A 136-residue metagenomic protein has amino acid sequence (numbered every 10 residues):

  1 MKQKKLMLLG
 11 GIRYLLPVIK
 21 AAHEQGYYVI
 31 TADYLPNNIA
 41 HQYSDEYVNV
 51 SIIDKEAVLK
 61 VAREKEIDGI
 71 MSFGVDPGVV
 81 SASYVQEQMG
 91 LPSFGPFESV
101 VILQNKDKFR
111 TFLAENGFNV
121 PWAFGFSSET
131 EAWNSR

Functional and structural regions predicted by a protein language model:
M1-S99, T130: ATP-binding N-terminal substructure of ATP-dependent carboxylate-amine bond-forming enzymes
V100-R136: Active-site nucleotide/adenylate-binding loops and adjacent lid/helix of ATP-dependent enzymes
